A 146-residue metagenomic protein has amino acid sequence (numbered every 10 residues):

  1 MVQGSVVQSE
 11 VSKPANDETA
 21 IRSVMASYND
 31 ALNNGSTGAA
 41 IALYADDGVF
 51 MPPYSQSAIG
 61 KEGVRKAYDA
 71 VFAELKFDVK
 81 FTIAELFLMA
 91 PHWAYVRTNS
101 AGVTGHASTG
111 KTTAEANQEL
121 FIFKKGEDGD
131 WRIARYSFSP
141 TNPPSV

Functional and structural regions predicted by a protein language model:
M1-D46, S145-V146: Short, low-complexity N-terminal intrinsically disordered segments enriched in polar/charged residues
V2-V6, A116-P144: Short beta-strand edge/turn micro-motifs at domain boundaries
M25-Y28, L32, Y44, V64 (+3 more regions): Hydrophobic alpha-helical core bundles mediating ligand binding, dimerization, or RNAP-core interactions
Y28, A40-I41, G48, G60 (+3 more regions): Hydrophobic pocket/interface hotspot
D47, S55-S57, G102-V103, S139-P143: Solvent-exposed loop/turn segments at secondary-structure junctions within structured extracellular/periplasmic domains
D47-L75: Short solvent-exposed beta->alpha transition segments
K66-G110: Surface-exposed, charged secondary-structure patches
A107-T112, P143-V146: A short acidic/glycine-rich loop-to-helix N-cap element
